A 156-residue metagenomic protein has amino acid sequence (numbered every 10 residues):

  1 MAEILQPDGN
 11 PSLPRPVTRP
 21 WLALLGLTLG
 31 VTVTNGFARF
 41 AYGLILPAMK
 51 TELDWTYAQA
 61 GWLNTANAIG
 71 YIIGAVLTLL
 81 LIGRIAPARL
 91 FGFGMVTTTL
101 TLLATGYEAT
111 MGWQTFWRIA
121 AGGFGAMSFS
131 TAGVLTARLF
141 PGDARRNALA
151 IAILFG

Functional and structural regions predicted by a protein language model:
R19-L44, I119: Pair of pore-lining "gating" transmembrane helices in MFS-fold secondary transporters
F40, A68-V76: Residue-level signature of mid-helix packing/kink "hotspots" within the transmembrane helices of 12-pass Major
L44-D54, T136: Membrane-interface helix caps of multi-pass secondary transporters
D54, A86, Y107-W113: Helix-breaking motifs and short loop linkers at transmembrane-helix boundaries and internal kinks in secondary membrane
A88-F91: Primarily marks hydrophobic transmembrane alpha-helices of the MFS/SLC 12-helix fold
V96-A109: C-terminal ends and interior cores of transmembrane alpha-helices in multi-pass membrane transporters/permeases
T101, G112-A121: Paired small-residue
W117-G156: Cytoplasmic helix-loop-helix junction between adjacent transmembrane helices in 12-TM secondary transporters
